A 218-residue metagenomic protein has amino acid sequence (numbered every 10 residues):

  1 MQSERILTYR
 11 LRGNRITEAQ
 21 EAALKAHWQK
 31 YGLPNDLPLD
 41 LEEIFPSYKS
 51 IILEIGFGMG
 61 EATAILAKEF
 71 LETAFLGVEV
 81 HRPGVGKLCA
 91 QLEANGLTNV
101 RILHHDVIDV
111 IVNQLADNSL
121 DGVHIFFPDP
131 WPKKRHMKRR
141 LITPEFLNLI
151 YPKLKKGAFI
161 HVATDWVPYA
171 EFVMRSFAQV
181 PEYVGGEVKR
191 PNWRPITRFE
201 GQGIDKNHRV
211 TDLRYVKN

Functional and structural regions predicted by a protein language model:
M1-L53, A64-K68: S-adenosyl-L-methionine
I55, V78: Conserved beta-strand/loop positions that form the S-adenosyl-L-methionine
G60-E61: Glycine-rich SAM-binding Motif I of class I
H81: Conserved SAM/SAH-binding beta-strand->alpha-helix loop
C89-D117: S-adenosyl-L-methionine
I142-K156: A short glycine-rich, Lys/Arg-flanked "PGG" loop and its adjoining helix->strand segment in the class I
K156-T164: Conserved beta-strand signature within the Rossmann-like core of class I S-adenosyl-L-methionine
Y169-N218: Class I S-adenosyl-L-methionine
